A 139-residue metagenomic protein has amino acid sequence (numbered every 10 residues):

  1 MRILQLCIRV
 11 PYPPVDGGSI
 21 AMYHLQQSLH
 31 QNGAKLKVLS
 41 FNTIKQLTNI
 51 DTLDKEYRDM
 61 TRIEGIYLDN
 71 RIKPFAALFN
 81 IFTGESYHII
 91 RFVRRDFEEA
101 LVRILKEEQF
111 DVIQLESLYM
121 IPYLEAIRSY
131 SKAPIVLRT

Functional and structural regions predicted by a protein language model:
M1-I63, K106: N-terminal subdomain of nucleotide-sugar transferases
R2, D111-V112, P134: Structural motif
I8, L68, L118: Flexible loop residues that form catalytic and substrate-binding hotspots at small-molecule/glycan-binding clefts
H30, E125-S129: Surface-exposed amphipathic alpha-helices with a cationic face
L39, E116, V136-R138: A cross-family glycoside hydrolase active-site/sugar-binding cleft signature
I63-K73, L137-T139: Short, solvent-exposed beta-strand-terminating loops
P74-P122, A126: Conserved nucleotide-sugar donor-binding subdomain of glycosyltransferases
S129-T139: Active-site proximal beta-strand in glycosyltransferases
